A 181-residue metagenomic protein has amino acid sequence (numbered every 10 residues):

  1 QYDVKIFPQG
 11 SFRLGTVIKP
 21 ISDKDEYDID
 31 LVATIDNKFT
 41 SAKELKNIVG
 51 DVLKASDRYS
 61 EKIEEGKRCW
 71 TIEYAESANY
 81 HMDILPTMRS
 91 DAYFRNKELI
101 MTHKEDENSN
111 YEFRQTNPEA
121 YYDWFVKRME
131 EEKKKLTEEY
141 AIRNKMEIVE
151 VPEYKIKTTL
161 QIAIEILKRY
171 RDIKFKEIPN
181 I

Functional and structural regions predicted by a protein language model:
Q1-I29, A33-K43: Active-site nucleotide-donor binding segment shared across nucleotidyl transfer reactions
Y2-D3, I63-E65, P179: Short helix-terminating capping/connector loops at secondary-structure junctions
K24, E44-K46, N79, I181: Non-catalytic terminal/accessory segments
D25-T34, Y140-E147, E165-K168: Glycine-rich, often proline-containing surface loops adjacent to acidic residues and nearby aromatics that form
K43-N47, D51, V151, I156: Short N-terminal edge-element motif at the start of the domain
K46-D106: Conserved catalytic core of two-metal-ion nucleotidyltransferases
H81, L85-Y154, T159: Extended, alpha-helix-rich binding/interface surfaces that flank or overlap catalytic cores and mediate recognition
V151-I181: Conserved nucleotidyltransferase catalytic core and NTase-mimicking acidic/glycine-rich helix/loop elements in nucleic
